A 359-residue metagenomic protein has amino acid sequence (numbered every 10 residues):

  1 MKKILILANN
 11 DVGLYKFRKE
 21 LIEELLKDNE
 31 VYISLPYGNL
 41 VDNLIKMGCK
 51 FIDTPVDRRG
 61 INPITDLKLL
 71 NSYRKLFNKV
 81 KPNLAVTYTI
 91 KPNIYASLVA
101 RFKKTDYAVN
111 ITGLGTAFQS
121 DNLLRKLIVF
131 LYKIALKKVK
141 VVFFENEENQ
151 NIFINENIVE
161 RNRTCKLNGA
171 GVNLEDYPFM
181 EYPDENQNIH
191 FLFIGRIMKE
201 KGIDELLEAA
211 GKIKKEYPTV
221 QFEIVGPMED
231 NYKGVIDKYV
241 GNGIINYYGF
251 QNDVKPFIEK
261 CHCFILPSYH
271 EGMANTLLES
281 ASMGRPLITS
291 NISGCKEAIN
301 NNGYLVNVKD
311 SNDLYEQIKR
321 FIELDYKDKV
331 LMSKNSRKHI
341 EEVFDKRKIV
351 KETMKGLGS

Functional and structural regions predicted by a protein language model:
Y15-E20, I189, F193-K212, N312: A conserved mid-protein helix/loop that constitutes part of the nucleotide-sugar donor-binding site
V41-K46, N151, K212, Q221-I244 (+1 more regions): Short, structured helix-loop element that forms part of the nucleotide-activated donor/catalytic region
I52-D53, K133, K137-F179: Donor nucleotide-sugar binding/catalytic pocket of nucleotide-sugar-dependent glycosyltransferases
I61-T65, I154-N155, G169-N188, P256: Acidic anion/phosphate-binding donor-loop and adjacent secondary structure in glycosyltransferase catalytic cores
F250, Y269: Aromatic "clamp/platform" in nucleotide-sugar-dependent glycosyltransferases that forms part of the donor/acceptor
P286-T289: Short hydrophobic beta-strand element within catalytic cores of glycosyltransferases and related nucleotide-activated
Y304-N312, R320-Y326: Conserved acidic donor-binding segment of nucleotide-sugar-dependent glycosyltransferases
D328-E342: A short, well-ordered alpha-helix in the C-terminal region of glycosyltransferases
